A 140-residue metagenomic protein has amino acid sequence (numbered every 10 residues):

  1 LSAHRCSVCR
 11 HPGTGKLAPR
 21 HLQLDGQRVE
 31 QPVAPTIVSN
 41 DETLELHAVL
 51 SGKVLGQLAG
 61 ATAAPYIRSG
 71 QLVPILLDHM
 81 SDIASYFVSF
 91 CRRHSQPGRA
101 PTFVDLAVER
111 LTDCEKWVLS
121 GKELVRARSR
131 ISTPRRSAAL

Functional and structural regions predicted by a protein language model:
L1-L22: Short loop->beta-strand "edge-of-pocket" segments that line small-molecule binding or catalytic clefts across diverse
V8, E30-D41, H79: Short beta-strand-to-loop elements that line the ligand-binding cleft of bilobed periplasmic-binding protein-like
A18-P32: Ligand-binding cleft/hinge of the Venus flytrap
N40-L44, L58-A59, G98-R99: A generic structural signal for residues located within well-ordered alpha-helices of large catalytic or ligand-binding
L46-Q71: A ligand-binding cleft/hinge motif common to bilobed small-molecule-binding domains
G60-S69, H79-L140: C-terminal effector-binding regulatory domain of bacterial HTH transcription factors
P74-D78: Short beta-strand/turn micro-motifs at beta-sheet edges
